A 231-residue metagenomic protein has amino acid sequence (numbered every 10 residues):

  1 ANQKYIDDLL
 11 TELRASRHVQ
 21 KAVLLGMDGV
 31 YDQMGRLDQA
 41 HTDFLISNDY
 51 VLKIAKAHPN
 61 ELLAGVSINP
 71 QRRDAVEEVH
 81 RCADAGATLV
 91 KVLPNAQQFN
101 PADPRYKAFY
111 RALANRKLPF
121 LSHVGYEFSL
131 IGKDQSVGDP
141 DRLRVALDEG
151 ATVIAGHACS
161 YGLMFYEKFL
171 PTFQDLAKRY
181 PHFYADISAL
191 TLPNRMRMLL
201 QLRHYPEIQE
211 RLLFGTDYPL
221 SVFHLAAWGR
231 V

Functional and structural regions predicted by a protein language model:
A1-Q3, F128, A227-V231: Active-site gating loops and adjacent loop-to-helix segments of metal-dependent hydrolytic enzymes
N2-S16, A22: Alpha-helix-centered segments that form part of catalytic cores
Q20-S136: Active-site gating/metal-coordination segments in enzymes
L25, G65-S67, K91, V153-H157 (+2 more regions): Active-site neighborhood of phospho(di)ester-bond hydrolases with catalytic His/Asp-centered motifs
R73-A83, P101-F109, I131-L147, L163-A177 (+1 more regions): Distinct, well-ordered alpha-helical segments
D84-L89, A112-P119, D148-V153, R179-F183 (+1 more regions): Glycine-enriched alpha-helix->loop->beta-strand junction motifs that scaffold or abut catalytic
V92, H123-G132, E149-G162, H182-T191: Active-site core of metal-dependent hydrolases
C159-V231: H/E-rich (His + Asp/Glu) clusters that bind or coordinate divalent metals
